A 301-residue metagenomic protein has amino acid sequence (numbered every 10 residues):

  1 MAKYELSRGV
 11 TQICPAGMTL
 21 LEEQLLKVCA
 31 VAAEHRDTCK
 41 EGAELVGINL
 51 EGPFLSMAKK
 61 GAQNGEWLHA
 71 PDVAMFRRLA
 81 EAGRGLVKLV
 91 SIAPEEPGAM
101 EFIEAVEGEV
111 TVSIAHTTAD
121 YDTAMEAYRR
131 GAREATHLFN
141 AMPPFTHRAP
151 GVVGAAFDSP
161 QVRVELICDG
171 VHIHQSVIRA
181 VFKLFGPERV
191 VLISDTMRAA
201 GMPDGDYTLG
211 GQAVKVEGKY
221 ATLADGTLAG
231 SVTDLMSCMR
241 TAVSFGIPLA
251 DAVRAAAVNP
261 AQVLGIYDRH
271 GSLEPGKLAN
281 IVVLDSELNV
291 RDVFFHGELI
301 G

Functional and structural regions predicted by a protein language model:
M1-V28, A43-M57, G83-E95, T111-S113 (+3 more regions): Divalent metal-dependent hydrolysis catalytic cores, especially in the metallo-beta-lactamase
A2, C29-A33, F76, I103 (+2 more regions): Generic structural signal for well-ordered alpha-helices, preferentially at hydrophobic/aromatic core positions
K3-C14, S56-R84, E126-L138, A149-R163 (+1 more regions): Active-site gating loops and adjacent loop-to-helix segments of metal-dependent hydrolytic enzymes
L25-C39, E101-T111, P248-V258: Short, electropositive alpha-helical surface patch
R77-M202: Active-site core of metal-dependent hydrolases
G154-V164, G170, F182-S194, A199-L284: His/Asp/Glu-enriched, well-ordered alpha-helical/loop segment that forms or immediately abuts the divalent-metal
